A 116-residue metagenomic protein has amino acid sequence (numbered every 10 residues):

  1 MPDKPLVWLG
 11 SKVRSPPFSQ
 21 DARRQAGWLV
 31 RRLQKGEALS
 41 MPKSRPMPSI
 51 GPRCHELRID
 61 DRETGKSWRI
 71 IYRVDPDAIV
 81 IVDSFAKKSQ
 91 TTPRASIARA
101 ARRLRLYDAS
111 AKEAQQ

Functional and structural regions predicted by a protein language model:
M1-S67, P76-A78, A86-Q116: Basic, Lys/Arg-enriched alpha-helical interface segments
R69-I71: Hydrophobic/aromatic beta-strand elements that line small-molecule binding cavities or substrate pockets in beta-rich
V82: Conserved catalytic cores of phosphodiester-cleaving nucleases, focusing on short active-site segments
